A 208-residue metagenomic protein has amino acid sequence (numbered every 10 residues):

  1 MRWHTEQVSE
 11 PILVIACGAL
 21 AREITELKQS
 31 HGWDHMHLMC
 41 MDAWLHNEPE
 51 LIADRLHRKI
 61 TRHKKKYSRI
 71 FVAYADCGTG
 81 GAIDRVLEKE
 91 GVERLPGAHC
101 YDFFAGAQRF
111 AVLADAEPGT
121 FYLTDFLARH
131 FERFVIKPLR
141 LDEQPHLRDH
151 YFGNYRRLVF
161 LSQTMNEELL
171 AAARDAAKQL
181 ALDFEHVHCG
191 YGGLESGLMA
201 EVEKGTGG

Functional and structural regions predicted by a protein language model:
M1-G32: N-terminal basic/disordered segments at the start of proteins
I15-R22, L45-H46, A73-I83, Y101-F103 (+3 more regions): Gly/Ser/Thr-rich loops at beta-strand to alpha-helix junctions that form or flank small-molecule/cofactor-binding
Q29-L38, A177-L182: Short helix-loop-beta junction
D34-I52, H186-G190: A short beta-strand-loop structural module common to alpha/beta enzyme folds
P49-R62: Glycine-rich, highly charged phosphate/nucleotide-binding loops
A82-F134: Long, charge-dense
D115-L169: A conserved mid-domain beta-alpha-beta active-site/ligand-binding segment of alpha/beta enzyme cores
S162-G208: C-terminal, charge/polar-rich interaction regions
